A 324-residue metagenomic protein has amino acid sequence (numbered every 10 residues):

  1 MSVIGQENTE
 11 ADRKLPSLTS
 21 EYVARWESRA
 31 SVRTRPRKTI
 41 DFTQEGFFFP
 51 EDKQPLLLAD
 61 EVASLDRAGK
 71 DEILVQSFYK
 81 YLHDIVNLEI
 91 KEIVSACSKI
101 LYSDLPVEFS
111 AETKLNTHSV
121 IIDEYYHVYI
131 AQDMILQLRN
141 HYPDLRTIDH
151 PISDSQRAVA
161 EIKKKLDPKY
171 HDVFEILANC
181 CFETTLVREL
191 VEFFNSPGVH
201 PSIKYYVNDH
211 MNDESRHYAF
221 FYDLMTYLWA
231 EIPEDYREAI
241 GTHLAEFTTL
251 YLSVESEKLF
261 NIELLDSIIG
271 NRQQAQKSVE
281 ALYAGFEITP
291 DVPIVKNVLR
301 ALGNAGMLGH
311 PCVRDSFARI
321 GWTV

Functional and structural regions predicted by a protein language model:
S2-V324: Non-heme di-metal
